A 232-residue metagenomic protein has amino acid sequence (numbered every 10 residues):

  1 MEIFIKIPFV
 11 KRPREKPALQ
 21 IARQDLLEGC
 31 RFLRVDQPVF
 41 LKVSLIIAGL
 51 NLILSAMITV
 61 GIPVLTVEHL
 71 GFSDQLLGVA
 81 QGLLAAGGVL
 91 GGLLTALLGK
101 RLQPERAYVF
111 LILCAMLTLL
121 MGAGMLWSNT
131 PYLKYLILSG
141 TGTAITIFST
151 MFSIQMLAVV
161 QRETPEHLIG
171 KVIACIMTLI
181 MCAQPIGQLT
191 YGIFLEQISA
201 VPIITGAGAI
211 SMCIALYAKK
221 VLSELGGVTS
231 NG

Functional and structural regions predicted by a protein language model:
M1-Q20, K219-G232: Helix-loop junctions on the cytosolic side of multi-pass membrane transporters, especially the intracellular loop
I3, L54, S211: Active-site micro-motifs of SAM-dependent methyltransferase domains
P8-L45: Juxtamembrane intracellular "pre-TM" segments in multi-pass secondary transporters
V10, V39-F40, I58, P104 (+1 more regions): A general structural signal for well-ordered secondary-structure junctions
A22-R23, M57, M151-F152: Short acidic alpha-helix initiation/capping motifs at coil-to-helix transition points, especially at protein N-termini
L27, P63-G232: C-terminal transmembrane bundle of multi-pass solute transporters/carriers
D36-L84: Helix-loop boundary and gating motifs at the non-cytosolic
